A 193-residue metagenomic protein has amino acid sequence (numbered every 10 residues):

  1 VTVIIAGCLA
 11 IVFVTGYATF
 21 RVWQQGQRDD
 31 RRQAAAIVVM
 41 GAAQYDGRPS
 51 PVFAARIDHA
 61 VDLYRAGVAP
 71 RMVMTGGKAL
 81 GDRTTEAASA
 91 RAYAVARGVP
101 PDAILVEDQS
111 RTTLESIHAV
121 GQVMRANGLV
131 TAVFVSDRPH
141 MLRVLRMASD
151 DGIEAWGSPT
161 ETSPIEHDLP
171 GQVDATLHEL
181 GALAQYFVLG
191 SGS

Functional and structural regions predicted by a protein language model:
V1-D29: N-terminal type II signal-anchor transmembrane helix that functions as the membrane-insertion/stop-transfer segment
A18-L177: A structural signal for short, hydrophobic/glycine-enriched beta-strand patches
L169-S193: A transmembrane-helix-recognition feature enriched in membrane-embedded lipid enzymes and envelope glyco-/phospholipid
